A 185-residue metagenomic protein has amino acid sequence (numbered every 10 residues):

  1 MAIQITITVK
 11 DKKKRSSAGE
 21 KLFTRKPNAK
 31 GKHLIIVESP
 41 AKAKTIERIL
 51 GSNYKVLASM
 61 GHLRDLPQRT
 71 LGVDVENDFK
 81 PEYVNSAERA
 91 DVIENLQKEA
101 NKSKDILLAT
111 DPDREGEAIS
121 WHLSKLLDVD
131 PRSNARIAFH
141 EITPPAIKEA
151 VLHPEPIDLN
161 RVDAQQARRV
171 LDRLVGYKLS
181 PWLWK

Functional and structural regions predicted by a protein language model:
A2-W184: Intrinsically disordered, low-complexity regulatory segments
